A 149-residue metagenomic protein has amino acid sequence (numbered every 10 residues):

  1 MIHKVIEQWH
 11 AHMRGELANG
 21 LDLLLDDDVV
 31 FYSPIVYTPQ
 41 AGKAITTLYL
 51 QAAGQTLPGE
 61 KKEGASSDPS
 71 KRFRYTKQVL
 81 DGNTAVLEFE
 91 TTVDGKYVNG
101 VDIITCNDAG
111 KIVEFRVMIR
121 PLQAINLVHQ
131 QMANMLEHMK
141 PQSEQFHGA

Functional and structural regions predicted by a protein language model:
M1-A149: C-terminal and inter-domain tail/linker signature
